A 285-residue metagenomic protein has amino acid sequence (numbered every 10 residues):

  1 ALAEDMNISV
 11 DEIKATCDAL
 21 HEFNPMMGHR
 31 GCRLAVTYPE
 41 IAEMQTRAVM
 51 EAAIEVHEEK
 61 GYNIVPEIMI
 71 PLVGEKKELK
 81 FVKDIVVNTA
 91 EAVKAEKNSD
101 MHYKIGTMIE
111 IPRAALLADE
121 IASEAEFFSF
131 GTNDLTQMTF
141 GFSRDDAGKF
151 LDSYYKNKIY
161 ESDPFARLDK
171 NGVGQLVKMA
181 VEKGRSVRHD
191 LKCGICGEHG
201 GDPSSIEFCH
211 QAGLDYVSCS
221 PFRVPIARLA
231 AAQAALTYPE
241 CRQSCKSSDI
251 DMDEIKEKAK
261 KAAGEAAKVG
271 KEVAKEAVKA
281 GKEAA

Functional and structural regions predicted by a protein language model:
A1-R242: Conserved alpha/beta-domain cores
C245, D251-A285: Amphipathic alpha-helical membrane/lipid-surface binding segments
